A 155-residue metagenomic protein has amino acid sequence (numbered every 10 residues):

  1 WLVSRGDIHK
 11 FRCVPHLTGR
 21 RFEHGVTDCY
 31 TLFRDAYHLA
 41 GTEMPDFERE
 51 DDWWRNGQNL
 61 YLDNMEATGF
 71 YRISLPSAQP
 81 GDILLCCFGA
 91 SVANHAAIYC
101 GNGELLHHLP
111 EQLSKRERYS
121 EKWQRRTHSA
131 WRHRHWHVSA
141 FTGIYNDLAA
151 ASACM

Functional and structural regions predicted by a protein language model:
W1-T18: Active-site-proximal loop/helix of nucleotide/amide-processing enzymes and allied scaffolds
L2-V3, H107, R132: Structural signal for conserved beta-strand scaffold positions within catalytic alpha/beta enzyme cores
C13-G19, R116-E121: A short, polar/proline- and glycine-enriched secondary-structure boundary/capping micro-motif
L17-G25, R72: Short helix-to-loop capping/linker segments positioned immediately adjacent to catalytic or ligand/cofactor-binding
E23-A40: Active-site nucleophilic cysteine motif
T42-R49: Short, surface-exposed acidic
R49-S114, S120: ...with weaker cross-activation on analogous glycine-rich loops/strands in unrelated enzymes
Y119-M155: Glycine- and charge-enriched low-complexity intrinsically disordered segments
